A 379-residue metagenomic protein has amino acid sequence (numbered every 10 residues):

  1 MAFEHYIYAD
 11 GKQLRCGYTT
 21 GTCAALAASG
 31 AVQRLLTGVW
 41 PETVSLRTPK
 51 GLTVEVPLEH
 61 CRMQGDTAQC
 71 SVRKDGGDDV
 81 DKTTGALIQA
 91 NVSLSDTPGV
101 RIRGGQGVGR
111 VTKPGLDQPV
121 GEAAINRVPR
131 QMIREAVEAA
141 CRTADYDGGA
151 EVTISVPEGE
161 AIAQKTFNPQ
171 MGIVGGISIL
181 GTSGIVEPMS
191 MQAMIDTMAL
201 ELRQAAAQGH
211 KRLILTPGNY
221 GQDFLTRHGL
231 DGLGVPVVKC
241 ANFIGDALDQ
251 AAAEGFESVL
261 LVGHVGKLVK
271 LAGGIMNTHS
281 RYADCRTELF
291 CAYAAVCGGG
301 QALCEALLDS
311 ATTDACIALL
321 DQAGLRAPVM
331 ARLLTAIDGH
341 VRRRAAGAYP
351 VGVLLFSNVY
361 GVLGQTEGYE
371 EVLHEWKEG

Functional and structural regions predicted by a protein language model:
M1-K165, P169-M171, G368-Y369: Generic N-terminal targeting/processing segments that precede catalytic cores or assembly contacts
H5-Y8, R15, M171-I177, T182-Y360: A structural signal for small-residue-enriched, beta-sheet-centric alpha/beta enzyme cores and oligomeric scaffold folds
K113, A163, F224, K270-A272 (+1 more regions): Generic domain-boundary/flexible-linker signal
P350-G379: Short, amphipathic C-terminal "tail helix"
